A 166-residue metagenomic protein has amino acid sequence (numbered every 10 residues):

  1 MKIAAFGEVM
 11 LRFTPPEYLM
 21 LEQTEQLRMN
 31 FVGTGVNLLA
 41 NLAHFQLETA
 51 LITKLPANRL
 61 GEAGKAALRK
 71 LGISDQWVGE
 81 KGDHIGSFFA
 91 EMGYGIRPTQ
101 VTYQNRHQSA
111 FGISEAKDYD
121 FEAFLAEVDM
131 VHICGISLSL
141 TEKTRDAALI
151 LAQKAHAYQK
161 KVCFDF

Functional and structural regions predicted by a protein language model:
M1-K2, V9, I85, T99 (+2 more regions): A generic secondary-structure signal marking the coil-to-beta-strand transition
M1-S74, E115: Glycine-rich phosphate/adenosyl-contacting loop at the front of the ribokinase-like
A5-F6, W77, Y103, V162-F164: General beta-strand structural signal in soluble alpha/beta enzymes
F13, F111, S139-L140: Short glycine-rich, flexible loops that bind phosphorylated cofactors or substrates
A40, D118-E122, A126, D146-L149 (+1 more regions): Amphipathic, non-transmembrane alpha-helical secondary structure
E48-G135: Conserved N-terminal subdomain of the carbohydrate kinase-like
M130-F166: Conserved beta-alpha-beta core of the PfkB/ribokinase-like small-molecule kinase fold
